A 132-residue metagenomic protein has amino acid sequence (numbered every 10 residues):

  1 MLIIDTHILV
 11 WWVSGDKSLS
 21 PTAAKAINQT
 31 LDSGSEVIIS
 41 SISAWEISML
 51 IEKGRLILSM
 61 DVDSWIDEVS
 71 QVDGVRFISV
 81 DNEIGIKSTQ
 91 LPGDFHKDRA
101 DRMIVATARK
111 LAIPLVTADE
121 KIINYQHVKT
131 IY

Functional and structural regions predicted by a protein language model:
M1-I39, K53-E68, L111, K121 (+1 more regions): Short, well-structured N-terminal submotif of metal-dependent ribonuclease cores
I3, I38-S41, S79, V116: Short aromatic/basic micro-patch
I8, S43-A44, I84, I104 (+1 more regions): Alpha-helix capping/helix-boundary segments
S20, A44, D63-I66, D81 (+2 more regions): A general structural signal for well-ordered alpha-helical segments in protein cores
I47: Phosphate/NTP-binding elements of NTP-utilizing enzymes
I57-S59, V72-A118: Active-site neighborhoods of divalent-metal-dependent phosphate/nucleic-acid chemistry enzymes
H127-Y132: Active-site regions of enzymes building and remodeling cell-envelope glycoconjugates
